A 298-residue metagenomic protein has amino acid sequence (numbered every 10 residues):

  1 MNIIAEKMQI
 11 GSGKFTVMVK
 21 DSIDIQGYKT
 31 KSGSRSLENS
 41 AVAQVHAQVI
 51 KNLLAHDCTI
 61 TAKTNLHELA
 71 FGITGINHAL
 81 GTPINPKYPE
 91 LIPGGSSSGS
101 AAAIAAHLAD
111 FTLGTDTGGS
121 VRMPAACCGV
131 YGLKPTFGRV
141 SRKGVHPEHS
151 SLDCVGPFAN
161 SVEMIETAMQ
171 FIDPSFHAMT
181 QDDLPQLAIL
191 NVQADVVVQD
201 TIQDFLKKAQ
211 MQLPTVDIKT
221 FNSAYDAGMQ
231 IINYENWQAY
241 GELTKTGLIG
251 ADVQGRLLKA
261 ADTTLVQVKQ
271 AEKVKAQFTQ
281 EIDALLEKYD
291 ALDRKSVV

Functional and structural regions predicted by a protein language model:
M1-V42, H46-A47, N52, H67-G72: Short, well-ordered alpha-helical
K14-S32, Q230-V274: Short helix-loop capping/hinge segments that flank enzyme active sites or metal/cofactor-binding pockets
L37-A41, D153-N160, A260-T263: Short, well-ordered beta-strand elements within core beta-sheets of diverse protein domains
H46, L54-M169: Short glycine/serine-rich loop segments
Q170-Q230, D262: Gly/Ser-rich, acidic/histidine-flanked active-site/gating loops
Q199-V216, G241-G247, V268-Y289: Acyltransferase
V297: Conserved small/polar residues in nucleotide/adenosyl-binding loops
